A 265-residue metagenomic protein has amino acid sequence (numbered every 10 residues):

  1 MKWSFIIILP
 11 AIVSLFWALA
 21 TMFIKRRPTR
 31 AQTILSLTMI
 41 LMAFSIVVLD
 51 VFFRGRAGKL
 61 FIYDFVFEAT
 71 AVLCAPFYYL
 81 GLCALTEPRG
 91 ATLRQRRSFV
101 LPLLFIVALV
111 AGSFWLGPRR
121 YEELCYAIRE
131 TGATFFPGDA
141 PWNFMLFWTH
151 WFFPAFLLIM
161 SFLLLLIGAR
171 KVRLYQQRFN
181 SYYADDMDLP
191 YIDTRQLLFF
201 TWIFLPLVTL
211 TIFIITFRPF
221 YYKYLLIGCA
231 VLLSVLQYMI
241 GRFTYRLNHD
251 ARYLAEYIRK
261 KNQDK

Functional and structural regions predicted by a protein language model:
M1-S14, W151-L158: Hydrophobic transmembrane alpha-helical segments in integral membrane proteins
I7-L15, T33-R54, C74-A75, F105-G112 (+1 more regions): Hydrophobic alpha-helical transmembrane segments of multi-pass membrane proteins
A18-T21, L73-L101: Internal transmembrane alpha-helix with an interfacial aromatic "cap," most often the third helix
R26-S45, F99-L101, F144-I214, L226-L232: Alpha-helical transmembrane segments of multi-pass integral membrane proteins
R27, F44-F67, L207-Y224: Helix-loop junctions on the outward
A57-Y63, G132-F153, Y191, P219-Y222: Membrane-interface segments at the starts/ends of alpha-helical transmembrane spans
E87-A133, F147, W151, D185-T201: The cytoplasmic-loop to transmembrane-helix boundary for the fourth helix
G241-K265: Membrane-proximal linker segments that couple transmembrane helices to downstream signaling/catalytic modules
